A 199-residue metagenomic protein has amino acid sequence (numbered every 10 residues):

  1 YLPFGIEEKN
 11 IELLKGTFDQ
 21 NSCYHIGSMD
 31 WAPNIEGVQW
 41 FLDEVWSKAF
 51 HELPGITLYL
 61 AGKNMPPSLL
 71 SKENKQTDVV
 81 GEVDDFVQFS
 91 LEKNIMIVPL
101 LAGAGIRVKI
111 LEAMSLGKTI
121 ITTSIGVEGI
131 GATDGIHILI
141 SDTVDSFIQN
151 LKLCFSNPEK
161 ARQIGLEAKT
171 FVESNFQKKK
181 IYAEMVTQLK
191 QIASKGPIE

Functional and structural regions predicted by a protein language model:
Y1, I6-E92: Conserved catalytic-core segment of nucleotide-activated headgroup transferases in glycan assembly
P67-L69, F86-V87, A104-R107, G126-G131: Short glycine/proline-enriched, acidic/aromatic patches that form the donor-sugar handling elements
L91-G105, L116-T119: Acidic donor-binding loop of glycosyltransferase active sites
K109-E112, T119-T123: Short hydrophobic beta-strand element within catalytic cores of glycosyltransferases and related nucleotide-activated
S124-I140: Short acidic/histidine- and often glycine-rich active-site loop of Leloir-type glycosyltransferases that engages
I138-D145, L153-P158: Conserved acidic donor-binding segment of nucleotide-sugar-dependent glycosyltransferases
L153, K160-S174, I181-T187: A short, well-ordered alpha-helix in the C-terminal region of glycosyltransferases
K178-E199: C-terminal alpha-helical cap of glycosyltransferases
